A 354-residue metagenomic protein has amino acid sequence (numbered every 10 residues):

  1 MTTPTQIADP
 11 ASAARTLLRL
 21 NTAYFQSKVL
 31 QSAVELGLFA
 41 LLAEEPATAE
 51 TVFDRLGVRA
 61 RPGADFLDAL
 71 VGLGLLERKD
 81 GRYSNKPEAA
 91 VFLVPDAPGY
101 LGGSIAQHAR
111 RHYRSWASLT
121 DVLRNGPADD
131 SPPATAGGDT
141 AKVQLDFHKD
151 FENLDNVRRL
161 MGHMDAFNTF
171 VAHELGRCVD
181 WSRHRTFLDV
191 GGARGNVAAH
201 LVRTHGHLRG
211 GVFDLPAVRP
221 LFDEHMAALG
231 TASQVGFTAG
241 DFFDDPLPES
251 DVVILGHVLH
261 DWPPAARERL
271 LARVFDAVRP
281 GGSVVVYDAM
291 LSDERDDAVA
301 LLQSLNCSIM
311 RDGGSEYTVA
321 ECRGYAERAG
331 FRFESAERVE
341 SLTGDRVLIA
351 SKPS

Functional and structural regions predicted by a protein language model:
T2-E77, W181-S182, T186-S354: Alpha-helical subdomain
P4-I7, A14-L36, A40-P46, R55 (+1 more regions): Conserved Class I S-adenosyl-L-methionine-dependent methyltransferase catalytic core
